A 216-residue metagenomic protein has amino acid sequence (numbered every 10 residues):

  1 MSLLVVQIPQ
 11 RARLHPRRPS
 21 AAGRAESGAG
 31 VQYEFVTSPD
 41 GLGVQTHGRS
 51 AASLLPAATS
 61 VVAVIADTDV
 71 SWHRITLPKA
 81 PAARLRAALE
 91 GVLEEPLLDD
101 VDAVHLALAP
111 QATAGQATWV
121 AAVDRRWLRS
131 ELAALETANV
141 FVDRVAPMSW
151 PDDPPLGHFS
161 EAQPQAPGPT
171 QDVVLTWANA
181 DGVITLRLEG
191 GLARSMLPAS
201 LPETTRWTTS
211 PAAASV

Functional and structural regions predicted by a protein language model:
M1-V216: Hydrophobic/aromatic-enriched cytosolic interaction surfaces used to assemble or bind macromolecules
